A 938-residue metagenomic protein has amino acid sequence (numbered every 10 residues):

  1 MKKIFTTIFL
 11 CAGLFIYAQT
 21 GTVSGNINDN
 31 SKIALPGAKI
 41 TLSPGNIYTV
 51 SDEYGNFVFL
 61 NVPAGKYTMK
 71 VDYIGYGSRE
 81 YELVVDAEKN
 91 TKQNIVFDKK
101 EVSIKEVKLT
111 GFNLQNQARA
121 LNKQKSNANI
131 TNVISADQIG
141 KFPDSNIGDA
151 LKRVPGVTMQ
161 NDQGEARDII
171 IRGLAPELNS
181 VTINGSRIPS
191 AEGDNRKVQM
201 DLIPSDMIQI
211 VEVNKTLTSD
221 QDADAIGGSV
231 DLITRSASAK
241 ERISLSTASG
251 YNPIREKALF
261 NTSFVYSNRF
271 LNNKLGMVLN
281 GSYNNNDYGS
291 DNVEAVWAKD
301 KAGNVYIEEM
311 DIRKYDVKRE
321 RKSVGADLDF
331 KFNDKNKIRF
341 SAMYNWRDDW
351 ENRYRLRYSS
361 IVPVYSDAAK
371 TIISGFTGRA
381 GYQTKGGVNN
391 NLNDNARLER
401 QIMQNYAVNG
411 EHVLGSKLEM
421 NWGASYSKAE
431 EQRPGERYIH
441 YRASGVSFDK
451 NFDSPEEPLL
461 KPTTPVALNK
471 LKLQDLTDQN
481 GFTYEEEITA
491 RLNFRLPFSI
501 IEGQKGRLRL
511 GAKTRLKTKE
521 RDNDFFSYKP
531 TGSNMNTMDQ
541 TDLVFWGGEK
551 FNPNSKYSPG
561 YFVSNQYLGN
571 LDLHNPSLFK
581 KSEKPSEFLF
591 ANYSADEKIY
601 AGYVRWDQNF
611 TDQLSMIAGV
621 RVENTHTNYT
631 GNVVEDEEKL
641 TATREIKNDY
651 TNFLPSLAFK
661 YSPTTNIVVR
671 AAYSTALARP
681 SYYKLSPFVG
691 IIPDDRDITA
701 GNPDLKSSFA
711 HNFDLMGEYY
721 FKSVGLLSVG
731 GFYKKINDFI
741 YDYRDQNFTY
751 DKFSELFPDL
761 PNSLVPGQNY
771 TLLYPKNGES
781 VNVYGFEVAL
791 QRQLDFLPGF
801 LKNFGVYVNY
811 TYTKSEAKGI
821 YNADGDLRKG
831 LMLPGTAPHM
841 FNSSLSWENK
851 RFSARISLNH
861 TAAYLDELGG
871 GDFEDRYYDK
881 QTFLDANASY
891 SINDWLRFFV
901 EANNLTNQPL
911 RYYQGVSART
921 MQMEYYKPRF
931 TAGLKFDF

Functional and structural regions predicted by a protein language model:
T22, E256-V362, N391, Q401-Y406 (+1 more regions): Transmembrane beta-barrel wall of Gram-negative outer-membrane proteins
N28-N30, K39-T41, D72-Y76, D86 (+2 more regions): Short, acidic, small-residue-rich periplasmic hinge/interaction motif at the N-terminus of Gram-negative outer-membrane
L60, R187-K215: Short acidic/polar hinge/loop motifs at secondary-structure boundaries that mediate gating or recognition
T91-V96, I147-A150, R167-I170, T182 (+4 more regions): N-terminal periplasmic accessory domains that precede and gate Gram-negative outer-membrane beta-barrel machines
G148-R187: Extracytoplasmic beta-strand/coil segments of soluble accessory domains associated with Gram-negative outer-membrane
V388-N405, E587, A591-Y600, N648 (+6 more regions): Outer-membrane beta-barrel signature, preferentially recognizing the C-terminal barrel domain of Gram-negative
Y733-K735, F753-Y864, T906: Gram-negative outer-membrane beta-barrel transporters
N737, H860-L868, S889-F938: C-terminal beta-signal and adjacent terminal beta-strands/loops of Gram-negative outer-membrane beta-barrel proteins
